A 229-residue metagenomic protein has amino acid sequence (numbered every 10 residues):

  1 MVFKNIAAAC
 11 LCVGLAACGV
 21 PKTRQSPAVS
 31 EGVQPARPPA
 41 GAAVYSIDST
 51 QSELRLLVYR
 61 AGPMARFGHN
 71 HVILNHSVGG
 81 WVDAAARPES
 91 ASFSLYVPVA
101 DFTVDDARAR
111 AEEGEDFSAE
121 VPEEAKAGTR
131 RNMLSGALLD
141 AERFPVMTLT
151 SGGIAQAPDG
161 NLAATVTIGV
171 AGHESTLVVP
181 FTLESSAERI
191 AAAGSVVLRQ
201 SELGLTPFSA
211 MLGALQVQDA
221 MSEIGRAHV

Functional and structural regions predicted by a protein language model:
M1-A16: Sec-dependent bacterial lipoprotein signal peptides
C18-H228: Low-complexity, acidic/polar, glycine-enriched regions of mature
